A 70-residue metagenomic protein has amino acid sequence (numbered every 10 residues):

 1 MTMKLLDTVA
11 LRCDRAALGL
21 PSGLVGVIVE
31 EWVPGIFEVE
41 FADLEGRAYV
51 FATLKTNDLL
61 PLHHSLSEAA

Functional and structural regions predicted by a protein language model:
K4-A69: Basic/aromatic-rich interaction segments and small domains that mediate binding to polyanionic partners
